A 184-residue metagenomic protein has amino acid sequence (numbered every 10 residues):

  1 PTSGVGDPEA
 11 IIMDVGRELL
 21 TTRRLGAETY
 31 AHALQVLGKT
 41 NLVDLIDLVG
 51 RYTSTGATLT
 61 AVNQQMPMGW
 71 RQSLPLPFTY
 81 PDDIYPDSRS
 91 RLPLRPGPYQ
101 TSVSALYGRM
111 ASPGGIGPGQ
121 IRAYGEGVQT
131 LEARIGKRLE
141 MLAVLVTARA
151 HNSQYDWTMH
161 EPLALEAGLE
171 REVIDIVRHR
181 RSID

Functional and structural regions predicted by a protein language model:
P1, I135, M141-L142, T147-D175: Conserved alpha-helical segments that form or flank metal/cofactor-binding pockets of metalloenzymes
P1, R17, V43-T60, S102 (+2 more regions): N-terminal hydrophobic signal/anchor transmembrane helix of membrane proteins
T2-S3, I174-H179, D184: Generic long, charged, amphipathic alpha-helical segments
G4-P8, Q35-N41, Y99, E132-L139: Structural motif
G6-I46, D184: Acidic/histidine-rich alpha-helical segments that form the ligand environment of transition-metal centers
R17, Y30-L34, Y107-G108, Y124-Q129 (+2 more regions): Amphipathic alpha-helical segments within well-ordered protein domains
H32-Q35, G50-P77: Acidic, carboxylate-rich catalytic segments that either coordinate divalent cations
P67-L139: Secretory/endomembrane lumenal or extracellular ectodomains immediately following the signal peptide
